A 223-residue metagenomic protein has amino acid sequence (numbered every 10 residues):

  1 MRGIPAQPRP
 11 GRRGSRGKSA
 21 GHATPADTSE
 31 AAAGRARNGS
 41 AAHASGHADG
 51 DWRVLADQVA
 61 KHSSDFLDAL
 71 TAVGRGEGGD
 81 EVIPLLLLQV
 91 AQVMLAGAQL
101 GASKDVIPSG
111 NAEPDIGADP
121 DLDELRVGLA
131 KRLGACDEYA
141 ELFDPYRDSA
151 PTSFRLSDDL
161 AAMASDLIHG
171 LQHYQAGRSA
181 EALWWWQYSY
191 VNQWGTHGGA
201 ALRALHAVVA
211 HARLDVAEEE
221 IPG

Functional and structural regions predicted by a protein language model:
R2-P5, S45-G50: N-terminal functional module detector in eukaryotic proteins
G3-A41, P151-F154, A161-A162, D166-G223: Acidic, proline/glycine-rich low-complexity IDRs
H47-I116: N-terminal interaction modules that seed assembly of large macromolecular complexes
D51-L55, P151-L156: A ubiquitous short alpha-helical element
V54, Q58-D65, L85-A96, E124 (+7 more regions): Charged, amphipathic alpha-helical oligomerization/scaffolding segments
A69-G79, V93-A96, L100-S103, G128 (+8 more regions): Surface-exposed polar/charged interaction patches
L100-D144: Heme-based O2/NO sensor domains and their adjacent alpha-helical segments, primarily globin folds but also including
A140-P151, A176: Short, charged/polar, low-complexity loop and linker segments that flank or interrupt alpha-helical bundles
